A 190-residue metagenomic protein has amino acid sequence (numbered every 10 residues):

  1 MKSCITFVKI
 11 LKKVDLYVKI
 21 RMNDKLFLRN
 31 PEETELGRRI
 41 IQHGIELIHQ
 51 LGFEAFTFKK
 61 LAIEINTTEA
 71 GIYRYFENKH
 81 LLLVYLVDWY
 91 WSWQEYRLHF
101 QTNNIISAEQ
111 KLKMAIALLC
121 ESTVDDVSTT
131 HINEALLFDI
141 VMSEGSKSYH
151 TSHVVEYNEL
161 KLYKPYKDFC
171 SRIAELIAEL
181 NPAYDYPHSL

Functional and structural regions predicted by a protein language model:
M1-E33: N-terminal intrinsically disordered/low-complexity leader segments
F27, E35-T57: Short, amphipathic alpha-helix enriched in basic
Q42-E46, L81-N103, M114-L118: Alpha-helical structural segments
E54-L81: Helix-turn-helix
Y73, E95-H99, A174, A178: Amphipathic alpha-helical segments within well-ordered protein domains
Y85, Q101-A135: Hydrophobic alpha-helical connector segments
L137-E179: Amphipathic alpha-helical packing segments from all-alpha helical-bundle domains
A178-L190: C-terminal interaction module
